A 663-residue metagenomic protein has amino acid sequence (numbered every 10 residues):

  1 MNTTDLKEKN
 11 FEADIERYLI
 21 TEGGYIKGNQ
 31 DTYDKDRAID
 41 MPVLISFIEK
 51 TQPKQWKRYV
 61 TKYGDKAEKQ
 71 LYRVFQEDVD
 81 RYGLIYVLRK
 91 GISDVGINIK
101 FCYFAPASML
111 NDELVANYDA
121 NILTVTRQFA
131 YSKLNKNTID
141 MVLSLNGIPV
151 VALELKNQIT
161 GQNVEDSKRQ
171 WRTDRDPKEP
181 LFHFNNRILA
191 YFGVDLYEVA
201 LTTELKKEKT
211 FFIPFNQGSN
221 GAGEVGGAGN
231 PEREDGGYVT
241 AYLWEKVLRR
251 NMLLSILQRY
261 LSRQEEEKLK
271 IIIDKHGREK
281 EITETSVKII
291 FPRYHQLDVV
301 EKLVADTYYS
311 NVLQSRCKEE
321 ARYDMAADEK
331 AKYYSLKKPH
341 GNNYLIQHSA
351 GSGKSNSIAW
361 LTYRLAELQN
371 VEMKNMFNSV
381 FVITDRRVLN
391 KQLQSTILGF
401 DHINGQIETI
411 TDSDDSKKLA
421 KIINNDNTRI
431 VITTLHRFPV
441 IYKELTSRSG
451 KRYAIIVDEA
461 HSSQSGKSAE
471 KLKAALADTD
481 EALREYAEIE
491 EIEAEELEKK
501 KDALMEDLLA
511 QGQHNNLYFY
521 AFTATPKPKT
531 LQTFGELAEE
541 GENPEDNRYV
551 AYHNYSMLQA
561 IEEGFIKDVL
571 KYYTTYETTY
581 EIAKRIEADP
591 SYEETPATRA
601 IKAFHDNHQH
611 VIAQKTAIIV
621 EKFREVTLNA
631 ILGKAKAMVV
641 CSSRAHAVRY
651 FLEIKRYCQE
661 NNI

Functional and structural regions predicted by a protein language model:
N2-S352, N356-S379, V388, Q392-I403 (+4 more regions): ATP-dependent helicase/translocase motor core
V150, N157-T160, Y197-A200, R387-L389 (+5 more regions): Conserved nucleotide-binding/hydrolysis micro-motifs of P-loop NTPases
G193, V431-T433, L517-T523: Structural recognition of the conserved hydrophobic beta-strand(s) that form the central parallel beta-sheet of P-loop
P231-R233, K529-K634, F651-R656, N661-N662: Interdomain helical connector at the RecA1-RecA2 junction of SF1/SF2 helicase-like NTPases
S349, D385, S642: P-loop (Walker A) phosphate-binding loop of NTP-binding proteins
L398-K443: Inter-Walker segment of RecA-like/P-loop motor cores
N427-E459, S463-A475, E481, L497-L509: Conserved RecA-like ASCE ATPase "motif II neighborhood" in helicase/translocase motors
S465-V569: Post-DEXD/H (motif II) to motif III coupling segment of the RecA-like Helicase ATP-binding lobe
